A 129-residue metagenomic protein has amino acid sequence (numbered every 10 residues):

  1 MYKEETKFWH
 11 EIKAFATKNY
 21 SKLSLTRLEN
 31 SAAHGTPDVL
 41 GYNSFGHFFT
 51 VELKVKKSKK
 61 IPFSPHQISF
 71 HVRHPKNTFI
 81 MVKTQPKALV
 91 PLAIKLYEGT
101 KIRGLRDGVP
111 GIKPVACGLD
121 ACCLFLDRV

Functional and structural regions predicted by a protein language model:
M1-N30, S44: Acidic-basic catalytic patches of nuclease active cores, encompassing PD-(D/E)XK and other metal-cofactor nuclease
S21, G46, H74-N77: Short glycine/proline-enriched coil/turn segments at helix->beta-strand junctions
G35: Beta-rich catalytic cores
V39-G41, H47-K57: Conserved catalytic cores of phosphodiester-cleaving nucleases, focusing on short active-site segments
K56-H74: Mg2+/Mn2+-dependent nuclease catalytic core
R73-K101: Nucleic-acid nuclease catalytic cores
G104-D107: Acidic, serine/threonine- and proline/glycine-rich low-complexity repeats
V109-V129: Charged phosphate-binding loop/patch that engages nucleotide di/tri-phosphates or the phosphate backbone of nucleic
